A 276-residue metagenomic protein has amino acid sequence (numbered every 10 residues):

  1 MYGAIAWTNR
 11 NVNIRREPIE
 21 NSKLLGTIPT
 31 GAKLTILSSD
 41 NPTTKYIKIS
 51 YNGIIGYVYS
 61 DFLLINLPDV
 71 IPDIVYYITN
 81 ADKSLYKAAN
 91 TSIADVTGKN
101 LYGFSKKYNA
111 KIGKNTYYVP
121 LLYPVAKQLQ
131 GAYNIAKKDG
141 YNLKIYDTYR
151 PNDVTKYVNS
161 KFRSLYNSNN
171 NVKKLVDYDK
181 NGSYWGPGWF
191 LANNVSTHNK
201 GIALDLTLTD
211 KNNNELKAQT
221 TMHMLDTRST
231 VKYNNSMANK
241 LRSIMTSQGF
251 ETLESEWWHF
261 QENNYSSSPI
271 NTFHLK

Functional and structural regions predicted by a protein language model:
M1-N13, G26-T30, L37-D40, D69-Y76 (+1 more regions): SH3-family beta-barrel domains
M1-Y2, S50-T79: Boundary regions of SH3-family modules and the immediately adjacent low-complexity/disordered segments in eukaryotic
R10, K45, I54, D139 (+1 more regions): Envelope-exposed proteins and targeting segments
V12-R16, R150: Short, cationic motifs built from Arg/Lys/His that form the positively charged side of catalytic pockets
P18-K23: Short alpha-helix capping/helix-loop boundary micro-motifs
L24, I54-G56, N214-L216: Short beta-strand segments
T27-L63: SH3/SH3-like beta-barrel superfamily modules
N66-K276: Cell-envelope/glycan interface and biosynthesis
